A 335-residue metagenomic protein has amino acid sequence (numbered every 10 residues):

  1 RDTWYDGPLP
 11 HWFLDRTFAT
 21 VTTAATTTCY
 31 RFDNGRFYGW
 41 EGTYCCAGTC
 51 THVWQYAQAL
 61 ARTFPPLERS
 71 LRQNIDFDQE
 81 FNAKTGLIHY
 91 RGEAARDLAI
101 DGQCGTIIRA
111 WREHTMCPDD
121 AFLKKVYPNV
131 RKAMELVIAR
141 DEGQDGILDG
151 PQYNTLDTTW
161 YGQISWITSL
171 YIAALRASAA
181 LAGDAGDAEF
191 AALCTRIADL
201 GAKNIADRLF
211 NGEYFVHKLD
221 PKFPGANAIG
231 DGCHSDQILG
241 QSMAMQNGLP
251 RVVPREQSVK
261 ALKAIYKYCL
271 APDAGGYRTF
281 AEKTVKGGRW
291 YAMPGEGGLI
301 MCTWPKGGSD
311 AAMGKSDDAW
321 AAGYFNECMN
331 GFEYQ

Functional and structural regions predicted by a protein language model:
R1-C50, L67-E68, D120-A121, A182-G183 (+1 more regions): Acidic/polar, glycine-enriched structural segments that form the non-catalytic walls/loops of the carbohydrate-binding
G42-T85, Q103, K124, P128 (+6 more regions): Active-site core of glycosidic bond-cleaving carbohydrate-active enzymes
T49-H52, G92-A99: Membrane-entry segments of alpha-helical transmembrane domains in multi-pass membrane proteins
L87-A95, G105: Active-site-adjacent substrate/metal-binding segments within catalytic domains of carbohydrate-active enzymes
R96-I100, I107-L136: A conserved hydrophobic secondary-structure block that centers on an alpha-helix together with its immediately flanking
G146-L148: Acidic, glycine-anchored loop motifs typical of Ca2+
A202, A206-N211: Active-site region of glycoside hydrolase catalytic domains
